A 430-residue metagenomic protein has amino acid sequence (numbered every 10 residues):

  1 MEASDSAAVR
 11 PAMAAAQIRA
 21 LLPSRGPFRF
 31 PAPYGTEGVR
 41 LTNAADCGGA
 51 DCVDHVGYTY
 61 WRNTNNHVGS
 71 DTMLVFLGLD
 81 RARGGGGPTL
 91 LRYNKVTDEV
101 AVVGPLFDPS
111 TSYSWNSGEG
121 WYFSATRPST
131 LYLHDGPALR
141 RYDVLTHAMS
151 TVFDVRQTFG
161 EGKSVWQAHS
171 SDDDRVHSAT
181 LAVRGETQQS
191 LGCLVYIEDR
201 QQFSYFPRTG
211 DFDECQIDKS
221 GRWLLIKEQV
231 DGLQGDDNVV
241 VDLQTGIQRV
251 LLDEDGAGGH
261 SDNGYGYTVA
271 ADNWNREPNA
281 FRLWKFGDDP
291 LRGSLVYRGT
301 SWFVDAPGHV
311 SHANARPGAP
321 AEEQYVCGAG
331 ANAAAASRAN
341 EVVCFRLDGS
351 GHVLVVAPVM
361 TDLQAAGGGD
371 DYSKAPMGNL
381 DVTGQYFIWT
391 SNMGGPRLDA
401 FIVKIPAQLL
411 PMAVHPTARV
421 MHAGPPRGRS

Functional and structural regions predicted by a protein language model:
E2-P33, T42-P88: Beta-strand-rich domains and repeat architectures in extracellular enzymes and scaffolds, especially beta-propellers
E37-D54, G104-W115, F153-K163, D255-G258 (+2 more regions): Surface-exposed loop and turn segments in beta-propeller and other repeat-based domains that flank or scaffold
V53-D71, S110-P128, G162-R175, R184 (+5 more regions): Structural signature of eukaryotic scaffold interfaces centered on beta-propeller domains
M73-G78, Y132-L133, H177-T180, W223-K227 (+3 more regions): Residue position within the beta-strands of beta-propeller blades
A82-R92, P137-D143, R184-V195, D231-V240 (+3 more regions): Structural motif
T151-V250: Solenoidal tandem-repeat scaffolds enriched in leucines and small polar residues
R276-W284, L291-L363: Loop/turn-rich, solvent-exposed surfaces of beta-rich toroidal or solenoidal domains
G369-H415: Blade-level signature of beta-propeller repeat domains, shared across WD40, Kelch, NHL, RCC1 and BNR/Asp-box propellers
